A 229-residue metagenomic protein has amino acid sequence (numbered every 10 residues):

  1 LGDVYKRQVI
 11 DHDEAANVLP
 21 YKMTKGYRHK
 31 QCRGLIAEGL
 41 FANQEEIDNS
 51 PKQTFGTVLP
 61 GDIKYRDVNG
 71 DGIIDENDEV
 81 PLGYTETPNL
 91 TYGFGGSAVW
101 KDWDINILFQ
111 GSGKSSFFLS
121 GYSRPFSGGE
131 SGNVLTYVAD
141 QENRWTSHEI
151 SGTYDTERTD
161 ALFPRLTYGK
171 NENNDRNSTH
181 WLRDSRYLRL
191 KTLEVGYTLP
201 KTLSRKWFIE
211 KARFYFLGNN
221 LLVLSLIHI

Functional and structural regions predicted by a protein language model:
G2-E86, F126, V138-R158, N219: Conserved small-residue
D3-K6, W100-D102, G111-S115, T192 (+2 more regions): Transmembrane beta-strands of outer-membrane beta-barrel pores
V9-E14, F118-R124, S225-L226: Outer-membrane beta-barrel translocator domains and adjoining extracellular loop/strand segments of Gram-negative
L90-G96, W103, L190-V195: Hydrophobic, lipid-facing positions within transmembrane beta-strands of outer-membrane proteins
D102-N106, T202-L203: Repeated loop/turn-to-beta-strand initiation elements of outer-membrane beta-barrel proteins
I107, F214-F216: Membrane-embedded beta-strand positions of outer-membrane beta-barrel proteins
K114-F208, R213: Extracytoplasmic gating/loop element in the C-terminal half of outer-membrane beta-barrel translocons and assembly
